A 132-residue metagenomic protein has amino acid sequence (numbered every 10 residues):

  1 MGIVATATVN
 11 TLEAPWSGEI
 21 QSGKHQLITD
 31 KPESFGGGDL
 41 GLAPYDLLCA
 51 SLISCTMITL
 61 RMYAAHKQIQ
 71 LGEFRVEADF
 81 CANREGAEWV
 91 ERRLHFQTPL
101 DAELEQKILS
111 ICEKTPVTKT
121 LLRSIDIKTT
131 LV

Functional and structural regions predicted by a protein language model:
M1-A50, R61-V132: Extended beta-strand/beta-hairpin segments
C55-T56: Alpha-helical metal-binding/catalytic segments enriched in His/Glu/Asp
